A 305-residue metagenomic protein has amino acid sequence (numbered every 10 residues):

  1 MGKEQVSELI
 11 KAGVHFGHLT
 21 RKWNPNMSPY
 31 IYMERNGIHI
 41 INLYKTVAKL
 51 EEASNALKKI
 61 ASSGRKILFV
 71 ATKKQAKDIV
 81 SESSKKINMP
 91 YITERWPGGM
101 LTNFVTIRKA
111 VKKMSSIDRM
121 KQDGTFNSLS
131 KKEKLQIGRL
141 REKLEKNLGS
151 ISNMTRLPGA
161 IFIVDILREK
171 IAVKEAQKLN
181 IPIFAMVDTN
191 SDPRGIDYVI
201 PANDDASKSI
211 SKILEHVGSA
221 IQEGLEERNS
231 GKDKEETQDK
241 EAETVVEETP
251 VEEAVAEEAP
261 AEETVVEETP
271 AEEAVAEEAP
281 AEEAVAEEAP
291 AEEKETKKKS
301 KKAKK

Functional and structural regions predicted by a protein language model:
M1-K3, E223-K305: Intrinsically disordered, compositionally biased charged tails
G2-K66, T72-K73, K77-M120, K131-K134 (+2 more regions): N-terminal cationic and glycine-rich segments that engage phosphates or anionic surfaces
G13, F69, I161, I213: Residue-level signature of catalytic and energy-coupling elements of molecular machines, predominantly ATP/GTP-dependent
F16-H18, F126, K146-M154, Q222-S230: Active-site phosphate-binding and catalytic loops of NTP-dependent enzymes
V70-K73, I163-D165: Short His-Asn-centered micro-motif
Q75-A76, R168-E169, A206: Short phosphate-engaging motifs
I92-R194: Long, charge-patterned amphipathic alpha-helical coiled-coil/hairpin "stalk" segments used as oligomerization
A172-S230: Short glycine/threonine-rich loop/turn motifs
